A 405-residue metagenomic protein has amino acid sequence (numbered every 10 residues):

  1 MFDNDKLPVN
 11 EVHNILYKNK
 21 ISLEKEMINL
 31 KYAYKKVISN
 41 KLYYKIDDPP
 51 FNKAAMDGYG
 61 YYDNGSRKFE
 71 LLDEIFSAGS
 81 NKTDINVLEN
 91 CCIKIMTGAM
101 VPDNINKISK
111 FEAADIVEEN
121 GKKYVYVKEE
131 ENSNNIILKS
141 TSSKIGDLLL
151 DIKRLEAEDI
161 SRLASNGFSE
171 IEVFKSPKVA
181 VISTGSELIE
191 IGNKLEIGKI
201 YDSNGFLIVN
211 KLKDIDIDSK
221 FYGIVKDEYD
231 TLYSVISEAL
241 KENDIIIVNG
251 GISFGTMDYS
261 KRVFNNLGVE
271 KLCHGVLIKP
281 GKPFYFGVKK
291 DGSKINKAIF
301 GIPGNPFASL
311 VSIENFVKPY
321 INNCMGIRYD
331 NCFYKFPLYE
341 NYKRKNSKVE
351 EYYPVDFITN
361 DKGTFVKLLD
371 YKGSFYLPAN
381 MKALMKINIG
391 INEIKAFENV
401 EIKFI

Functional and structural regions predicted by a protein language model:
M1-D5, V9, S169-I302, P306-S312: Helix-rich terminal scaffold detector
M1-E70, I327-Y352: Short, low-complexity N-terminal leaders and the immediately following helix N-cap/first helix
F2-D3, Y59-F221: Short, glycine/charged-enriched hinge/interface segments at domain edges or termini
E26-K31, K35, V263-I405: Flexible glycine/proline-rich
I28-L30, D47-L72, K107-G121, Y320 (+1 more regions): Short beta-strand/loop turn elements enriched in aromatics
Y34-D47, N81-K94, F286-N296: Short, hydrophobic/aliphatic alpha-helical segments
N52-A54, K82-L88, V101-D103, V117-N120 (+12 more regions): Solvent-exposed alpha-helices and their adjacent loops that cap or buttress functional pockets in soluble metabolic
